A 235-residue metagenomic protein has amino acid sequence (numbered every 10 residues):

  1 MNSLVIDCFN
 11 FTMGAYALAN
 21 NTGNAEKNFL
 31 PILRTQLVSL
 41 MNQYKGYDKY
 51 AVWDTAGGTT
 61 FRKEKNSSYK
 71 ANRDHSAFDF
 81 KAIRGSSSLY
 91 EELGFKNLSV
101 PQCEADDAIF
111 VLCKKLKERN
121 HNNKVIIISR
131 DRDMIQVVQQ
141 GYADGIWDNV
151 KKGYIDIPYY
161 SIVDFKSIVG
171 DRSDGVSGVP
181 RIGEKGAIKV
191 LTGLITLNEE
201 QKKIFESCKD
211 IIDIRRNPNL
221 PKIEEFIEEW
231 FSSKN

Functional and structural regions predicted by a protein language model:
M1-E91: Domain-level signal for Mg2+-assisted phosphodiester chemistry and nucleotide/NA-binding surfaces in nucleic-acid
N20, A71-S232: Extended two-metal-dependent nuclease catalytic cores across DNA- and RNA-processing enzymes
